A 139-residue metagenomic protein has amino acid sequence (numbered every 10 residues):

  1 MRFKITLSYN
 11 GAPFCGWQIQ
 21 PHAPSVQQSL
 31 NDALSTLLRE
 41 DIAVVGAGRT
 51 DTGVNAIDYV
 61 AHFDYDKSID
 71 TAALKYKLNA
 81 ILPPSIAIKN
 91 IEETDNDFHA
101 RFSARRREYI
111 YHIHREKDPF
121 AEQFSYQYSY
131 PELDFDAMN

Functional and structural regions predicted by a protein language model:
M1-N139: Structured-RNA-binding interfaces characteristic of tRNA pseudouridine synthases
